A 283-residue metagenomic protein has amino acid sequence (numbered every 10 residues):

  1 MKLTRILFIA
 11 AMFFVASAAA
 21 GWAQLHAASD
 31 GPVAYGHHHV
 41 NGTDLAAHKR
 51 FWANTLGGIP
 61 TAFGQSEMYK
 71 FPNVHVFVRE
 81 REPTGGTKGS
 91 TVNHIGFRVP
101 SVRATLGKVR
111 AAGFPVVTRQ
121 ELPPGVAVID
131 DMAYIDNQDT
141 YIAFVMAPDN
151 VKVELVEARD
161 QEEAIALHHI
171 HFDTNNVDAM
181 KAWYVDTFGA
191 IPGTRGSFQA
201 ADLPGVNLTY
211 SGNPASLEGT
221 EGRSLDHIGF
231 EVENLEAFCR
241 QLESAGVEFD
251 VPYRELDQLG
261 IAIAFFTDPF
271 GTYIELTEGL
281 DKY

Functional and structural regions predicted by a protein language model:
M1-R5: Positively charged n-region of N-terminal signal peptides that target proteins for export
L7-A18: Bacterial N-terminal signal peptides
W22-D30, R110-F172, T194-G196, A200 (+4 more regions): Vicinal oxygen chelate
A27-S29, E82-T87, R159-Q161, A215-G219: Short, flexible, solvent-exposed loop/turn segments with mixed acidic/basic and small polar residues
D30, G36-V76, R81, A104 (+7 more regions): Core segments of cupin and vicinal oxygen chelate
V33-T43, M68, G85-R110, Y141-M146 (+4 more regions): Vicinal oxygen chelate
L45-A47, V76, P83, V102-A104 (+8 more regions): Generic "edge-of-domain/loop-turn" microfeature
